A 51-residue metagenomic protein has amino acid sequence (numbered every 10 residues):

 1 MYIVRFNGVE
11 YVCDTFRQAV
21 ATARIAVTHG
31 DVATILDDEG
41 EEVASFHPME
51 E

Functional and structural regions predicted by a protein language model:
M1-V9, L36-D38: Short aromatic-glycine-(Arg/Gly/Cys) micro-motifs in beta-strand/loop hairpins
M1-Y2, V27-D31: A short, compositionally biased
C13-F16: Conserved aromatic
H29-E51: Short, mixed-charge low-complexity intrinsically disordered segments
